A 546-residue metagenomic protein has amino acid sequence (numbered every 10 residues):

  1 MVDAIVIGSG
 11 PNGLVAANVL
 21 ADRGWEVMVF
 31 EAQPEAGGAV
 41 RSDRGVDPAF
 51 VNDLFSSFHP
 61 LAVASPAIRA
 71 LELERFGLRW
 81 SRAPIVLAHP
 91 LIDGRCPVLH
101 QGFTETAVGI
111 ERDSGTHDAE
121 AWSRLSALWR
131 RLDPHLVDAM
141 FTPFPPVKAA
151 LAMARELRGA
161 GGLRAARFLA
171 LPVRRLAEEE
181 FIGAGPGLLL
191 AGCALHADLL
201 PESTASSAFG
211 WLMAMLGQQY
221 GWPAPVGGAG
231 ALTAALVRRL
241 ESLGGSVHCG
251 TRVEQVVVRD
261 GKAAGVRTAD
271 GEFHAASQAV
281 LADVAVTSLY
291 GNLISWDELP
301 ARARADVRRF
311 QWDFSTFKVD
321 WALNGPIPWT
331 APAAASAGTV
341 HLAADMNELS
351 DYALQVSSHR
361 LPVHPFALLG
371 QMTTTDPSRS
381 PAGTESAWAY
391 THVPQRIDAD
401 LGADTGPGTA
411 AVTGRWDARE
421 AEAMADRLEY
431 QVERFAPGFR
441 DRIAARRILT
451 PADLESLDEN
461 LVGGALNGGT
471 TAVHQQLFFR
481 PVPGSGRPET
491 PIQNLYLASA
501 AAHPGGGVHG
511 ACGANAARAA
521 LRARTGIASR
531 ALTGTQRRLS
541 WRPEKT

Functional and structural regions predicted by a protein language model:
M1-E35, A39-R41, I110-E111, H117 (+2 more regions): Structural core of flavin- and non-heme-iron oxidoreductases, emphasizing the beta-strand/alpha-helix scaffold
V2-F141, T470-H474: N-terminal glycine-rich phosphate/pyrophosphate-binding loop and immediately adjacent elements
R130-L243, G250, L457-T470, H474-Q475: Active-site/ligand-binding neighborhood in enzyme catalytic cores
G183-A197, P362-G370, E433-H503: A glycine-rich dinucleotide-binding beta-alpha-beta segment and adjacent secondary-structure elements that constitute
R252-P381: Mid-domain catalytic core of redox enzymes that form a hydrophobic substrate pocket/lid adjacent to a catalytic redox
V258, A523-T546: Active-site-proximal substrate-binding core of FAD-dependent oxidoreductases
A322-L454: C-terminal segments that line or cap access tunnels to active or ligand-binding sites in enzymes and enzyme-associated
A500-L521: A conserved FAD-binding loop/helix module that cradles the flavin
